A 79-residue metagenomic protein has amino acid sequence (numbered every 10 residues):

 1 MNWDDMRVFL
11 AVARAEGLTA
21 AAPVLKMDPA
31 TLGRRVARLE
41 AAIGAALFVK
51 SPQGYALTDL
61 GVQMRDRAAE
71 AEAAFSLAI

Functional and structural regions predicted by a protein language model:
N2-D5, G61, A68: The N-cap/first-turn positions of alpha helices within or immediately adjacent to helix-turn-helix DNA-binding domains
W3, P29-A30: The DNA-contacting recognition helix of HTH DNA-binding domains and analogous helical DNA-recognition elements
D5-V12, M64: Short alpha-helical "packing" element that flanks the helix-turn-helix/winged-helix DNA-binding module
A11-K26: Short helix-boundary/capping micro-motifs
P23-V24, A41, V62: Alpha-helical residues within the helix-turn-helix
D28, R35: Residues within the DNA-recognition helix of helix-turn-helix
E40-L57: A short LG(V/I)-centered, amphipathic sequence patch enriched for acidic residue(s) preceding the LG motif
A42-I43, M64-I79: Alpha-helical linker/hinge and terminal dimerization helices associated with HTH transcriptional regulators
